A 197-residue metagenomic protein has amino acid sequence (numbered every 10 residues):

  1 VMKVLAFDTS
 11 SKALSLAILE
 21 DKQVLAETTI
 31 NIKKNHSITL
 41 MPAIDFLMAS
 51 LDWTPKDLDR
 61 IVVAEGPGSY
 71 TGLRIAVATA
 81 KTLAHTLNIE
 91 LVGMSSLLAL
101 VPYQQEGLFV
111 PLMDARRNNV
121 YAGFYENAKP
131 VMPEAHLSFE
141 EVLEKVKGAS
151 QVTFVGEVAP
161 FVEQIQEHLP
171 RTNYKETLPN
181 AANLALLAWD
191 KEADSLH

Functional and structural regions predicted by a protein language model:
V1-V24, N31, N35-I38, V92-H197: Oxyanion-binding and handling regions
A17, T29, R60-V62: Short, conserved beta-strand segments within well-ordered enzyme catalytic domains that often line or immediately flank
H36-L51, L97: Short, well-ordered amphipathic alpha-helical segments that serve as non-catalytic structural scaffolds within diverse
I44-R60, V142-V152: Phosphate/pyrophosphate-binding loops at sites that engage ATP/ADP/AMP, CoA/4′-phosphopantetheine, polyphosphate
D45-F46, K81, L186-D190: Short glycine/serine- and small hydrophobic-enriched flexible loop segments
S50-K56, H85-M94: Phosphate-handling active-site elements
R60-L91: DPxDG-like acidic metal-binding loop motif
